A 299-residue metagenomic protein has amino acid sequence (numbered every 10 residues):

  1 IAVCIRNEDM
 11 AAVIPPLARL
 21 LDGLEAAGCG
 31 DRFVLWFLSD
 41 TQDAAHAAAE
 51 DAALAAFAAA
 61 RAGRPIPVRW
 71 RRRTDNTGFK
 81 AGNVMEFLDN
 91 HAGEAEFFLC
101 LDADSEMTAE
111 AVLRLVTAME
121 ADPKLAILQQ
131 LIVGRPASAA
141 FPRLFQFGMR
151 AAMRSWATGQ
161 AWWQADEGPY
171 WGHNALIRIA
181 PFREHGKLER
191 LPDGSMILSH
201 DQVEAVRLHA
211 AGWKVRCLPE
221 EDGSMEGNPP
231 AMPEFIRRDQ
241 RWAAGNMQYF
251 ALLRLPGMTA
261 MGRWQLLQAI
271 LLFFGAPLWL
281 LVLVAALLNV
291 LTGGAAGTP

Functional and structural regions predicted by a protein language model:
I1-E8, A118: A conserved hydrophobic helix/loop-capping motif in glycosyltransferases and polysaccharide synthases
D9-E25, A45, G82, A111: Short, well-formed alpha-helical segments that are part of the catalytic scaffolds of diverse glycosyltransferases
R19-N76: Acidic donor-binding segment of Leloir-type glycosyltransferases
A58-R64, V68-R69, R73-E96, A109-L198 (+2 more regions): Long helical/loop segments within the catalytic core of UDP-sugar-dependent glycosyltransferases, especially the large
F97-L101: Short aromatic-hydrophobic micro-motifs that form the base-stacking/packing surface for donor nucleotide recognition
D102-E106: The conserved acidic donor/metal-binding loop of glycosyltransferases
Q202-S224: Catalytic donor-sugar/metal-binding loop of nucleotide-sugar-dependent glycosyltransferases
M261-P299: Alpha-helical bilayer-embedded segments of polytopic membrane proteins, i.e., transmembrane/intramembrane helices
